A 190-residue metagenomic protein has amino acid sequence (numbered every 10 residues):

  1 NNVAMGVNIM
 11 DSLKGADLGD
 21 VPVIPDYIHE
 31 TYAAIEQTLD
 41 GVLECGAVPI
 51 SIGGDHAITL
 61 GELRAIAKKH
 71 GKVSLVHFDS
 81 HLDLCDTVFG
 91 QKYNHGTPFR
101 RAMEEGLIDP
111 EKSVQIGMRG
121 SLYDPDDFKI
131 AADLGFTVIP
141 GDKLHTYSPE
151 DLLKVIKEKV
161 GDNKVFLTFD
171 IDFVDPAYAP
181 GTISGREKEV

Functional and structural regions predicted by a protein language model:
N1-V190: Conserved alpha-helical scaffold segments that buttress catalytic/binding sites
